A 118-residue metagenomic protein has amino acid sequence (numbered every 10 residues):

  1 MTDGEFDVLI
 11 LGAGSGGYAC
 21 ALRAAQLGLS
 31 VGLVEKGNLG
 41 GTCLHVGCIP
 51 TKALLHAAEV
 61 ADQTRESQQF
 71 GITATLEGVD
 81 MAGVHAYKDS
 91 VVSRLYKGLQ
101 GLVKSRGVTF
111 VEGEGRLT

Functional and structural regions predicted by a protein language model:
T2-G14: Beta1/beta-strand and adjacent pyrophosphate-binding region of the FAD-binding site in flavoprotein oxidoreductases
D3-F6, R23-L29, V34-T118: Glycine-rich flavin
G17-Y18: N-terminal Rossmann-fold NAD(P) dinucleotide-binding loop
